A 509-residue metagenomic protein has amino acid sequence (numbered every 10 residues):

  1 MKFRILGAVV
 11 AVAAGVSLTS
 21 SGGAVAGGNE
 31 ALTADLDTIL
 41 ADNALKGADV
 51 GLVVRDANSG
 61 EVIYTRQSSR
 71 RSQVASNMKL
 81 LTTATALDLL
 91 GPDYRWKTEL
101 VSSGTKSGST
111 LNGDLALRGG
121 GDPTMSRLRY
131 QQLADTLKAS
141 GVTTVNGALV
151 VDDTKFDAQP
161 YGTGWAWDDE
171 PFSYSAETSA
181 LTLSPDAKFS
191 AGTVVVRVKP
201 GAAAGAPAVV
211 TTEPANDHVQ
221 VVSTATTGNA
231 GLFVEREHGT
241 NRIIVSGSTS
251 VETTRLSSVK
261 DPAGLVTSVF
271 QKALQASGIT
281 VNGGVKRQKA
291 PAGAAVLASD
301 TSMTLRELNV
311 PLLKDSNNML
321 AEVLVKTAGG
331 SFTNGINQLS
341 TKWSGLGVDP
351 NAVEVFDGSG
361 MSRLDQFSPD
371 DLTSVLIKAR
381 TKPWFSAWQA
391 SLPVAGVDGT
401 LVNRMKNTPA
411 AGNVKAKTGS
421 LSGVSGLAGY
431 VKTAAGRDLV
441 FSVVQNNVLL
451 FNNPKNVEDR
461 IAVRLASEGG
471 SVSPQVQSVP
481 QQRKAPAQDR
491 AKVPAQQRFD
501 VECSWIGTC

Functional and structural regions predicted by a protein language model:
M1-A8: Bacterial N-terminal signal peptides that target proteins for export
K2, A13, S17-N58, V62-R71 (+1 more regions): Beta-lactamase-like hydrolase cores
T38-L40, L89-P350, G470, R483-C509: Conserved serine DD-peptidase/penicillin-binding transpeptidase domain and beta-lactam-recognizing active-site
L52-V54, T98-L100, A428: Short beta-strand scaffold segments in enzyme catalytic cores
G60, K79-A86, L149, L181 (+5 more regions): Residue-level preference for non-acidic, small/hydrophobic
I63-T65, S126, E322-C509: Small-residue-rich helix-loop
T65-T85, L90, N309: Short active-site loop at a secondary-structure junction that contains or immediately precedes the catalytic residue(s)
Q67-S72, L256, S359-S362: A short glycine/serine-rich beta->alpha loop
